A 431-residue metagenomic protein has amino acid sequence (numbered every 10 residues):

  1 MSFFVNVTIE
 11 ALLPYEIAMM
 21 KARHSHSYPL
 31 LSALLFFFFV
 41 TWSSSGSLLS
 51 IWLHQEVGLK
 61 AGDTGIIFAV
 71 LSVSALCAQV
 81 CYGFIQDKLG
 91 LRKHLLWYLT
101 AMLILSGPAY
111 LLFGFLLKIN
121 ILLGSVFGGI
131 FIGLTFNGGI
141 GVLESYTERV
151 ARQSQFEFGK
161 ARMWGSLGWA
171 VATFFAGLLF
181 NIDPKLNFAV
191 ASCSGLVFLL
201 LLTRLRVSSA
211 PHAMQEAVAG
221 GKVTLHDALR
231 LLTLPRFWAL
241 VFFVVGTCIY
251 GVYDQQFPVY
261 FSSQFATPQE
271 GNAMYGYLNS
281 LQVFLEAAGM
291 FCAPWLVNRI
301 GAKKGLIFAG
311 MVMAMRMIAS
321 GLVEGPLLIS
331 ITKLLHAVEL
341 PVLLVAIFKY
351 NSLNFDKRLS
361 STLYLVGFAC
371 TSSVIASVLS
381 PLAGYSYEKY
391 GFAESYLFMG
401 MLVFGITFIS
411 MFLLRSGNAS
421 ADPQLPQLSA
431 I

Functional and structural regions predicted by a protein language model:
I17-S25, R206-V241: Juxtamembrane intracellular "pre-TM" segments in multi-pass secondary transporters
K21-S72, F237-F242, T247-Q264: Helix-loop boundary and gating motifs at the non-cytosolic
F36, I119-I140, V244, L328-V342: Hydrophobic core of transmembrane alpha-helices in multi-pass small-molecule transporters, especially MFS/SLC-type
A78-L91, F180, G289-G301, Y387: Helix-to-loop junctions at the C-terminal end of transmembrane segments in multipass secondary transporters
H94-A109, K304-I318: Structural signature of the two symmetry-related core transmembrane helices
F136-R152, V342-D356: Intracellular juxtamembrane helix-capping segments at the cytosolic ends of symmetry-related transmembrane helices
L178-S194, Y385-V403: A membrane-interface helix-boundary motif in multi-pass transporters
S361-K389: A late C-terminal transmembrane helix in Major Facilitator Superfamily
